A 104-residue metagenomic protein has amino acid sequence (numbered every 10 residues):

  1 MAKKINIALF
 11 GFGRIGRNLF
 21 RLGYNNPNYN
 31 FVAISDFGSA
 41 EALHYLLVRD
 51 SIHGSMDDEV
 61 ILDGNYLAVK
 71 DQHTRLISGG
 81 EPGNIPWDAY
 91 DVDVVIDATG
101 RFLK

Functional and structural regions predicted by a protein language model:
K3, P27-Y29, D88-Y90: Structured loop/turn residues at beta-strand edges in well-structured enzyme cores
F12-G13: Glycine-rich Rossmann-fold phosphate-binding loop(s) that bind the pyrophosphate of adenine dinucleotide cofactors
G16-R17: N-terminal Rossmann-fold NAD(P) dinucleotide-binding loop
G23: Aromatic pocket-lining residues of Rossmann-like dinucleotide-binding sites
N28-K70: Glycine-rich phosphate-binding loop and adjoining beta1-alpha1-beta2 segment of Rossmann-like nucleotide-binding folds
H53-K104: A structured beta-alpha segment of the ubiquitous adenosine-cofactor-binding alpha/beta core
